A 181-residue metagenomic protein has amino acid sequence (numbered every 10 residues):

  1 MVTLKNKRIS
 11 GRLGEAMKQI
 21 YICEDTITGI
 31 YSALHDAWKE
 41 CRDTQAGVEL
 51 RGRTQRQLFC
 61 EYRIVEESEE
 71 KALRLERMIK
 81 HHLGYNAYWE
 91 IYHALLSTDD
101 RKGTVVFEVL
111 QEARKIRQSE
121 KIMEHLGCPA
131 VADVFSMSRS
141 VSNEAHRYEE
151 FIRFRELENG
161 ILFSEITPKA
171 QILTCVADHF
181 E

Functional and structural regions predicted by a protein language model:
V2, E15-E69: N-terminal ordered "arm"
K18, I116-H125, N159-E165: Short acidic, glycine/Ser/Thr-rich loop/turn "cap" segments at secondary-structure junctions
Q19-I27, R63, P129, I161-I172: Conserved aromatic-histidine-acidic binding/catalytic patches
G29-E40, F107-E112, C175-H179: Short, hydrophobic/amphipathic alpha-helical patches that form generic packing surfaces within helical domains
L50-E149: Charged, alpha-helical interface segments at or near domain boundaries
G127, S136-E181: A contiguous, surface-oriented mixed alpha/beta subdomain in the mid-to-C-terminal portion of proteins that forms
